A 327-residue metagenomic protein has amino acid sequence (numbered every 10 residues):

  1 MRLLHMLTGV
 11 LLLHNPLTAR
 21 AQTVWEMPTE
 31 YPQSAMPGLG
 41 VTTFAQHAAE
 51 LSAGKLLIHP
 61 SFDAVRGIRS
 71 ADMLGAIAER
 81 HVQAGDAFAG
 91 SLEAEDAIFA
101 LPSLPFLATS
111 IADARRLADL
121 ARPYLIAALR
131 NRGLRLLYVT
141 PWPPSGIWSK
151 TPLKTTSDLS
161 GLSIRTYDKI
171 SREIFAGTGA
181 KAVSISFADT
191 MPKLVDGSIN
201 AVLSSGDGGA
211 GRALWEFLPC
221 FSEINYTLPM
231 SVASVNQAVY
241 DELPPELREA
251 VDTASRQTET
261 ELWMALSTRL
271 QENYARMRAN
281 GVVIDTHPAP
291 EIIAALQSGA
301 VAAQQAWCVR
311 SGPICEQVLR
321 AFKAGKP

Functional and structural regions predicted by a protein language model:
H5-N15: Bacterial N-terminal signal peptides
N15-A21: Sec/Tat signal peptide C-region and signal peptidase I cleavage site
Q22-D113, R122-L125, L129-P327: N-terminal secretory/targeting leader peptides
D119: An acidic, glycine-rich surface segment that forms the CoA-thioester-binding/catalytic face of crotonase-fold enzymes
